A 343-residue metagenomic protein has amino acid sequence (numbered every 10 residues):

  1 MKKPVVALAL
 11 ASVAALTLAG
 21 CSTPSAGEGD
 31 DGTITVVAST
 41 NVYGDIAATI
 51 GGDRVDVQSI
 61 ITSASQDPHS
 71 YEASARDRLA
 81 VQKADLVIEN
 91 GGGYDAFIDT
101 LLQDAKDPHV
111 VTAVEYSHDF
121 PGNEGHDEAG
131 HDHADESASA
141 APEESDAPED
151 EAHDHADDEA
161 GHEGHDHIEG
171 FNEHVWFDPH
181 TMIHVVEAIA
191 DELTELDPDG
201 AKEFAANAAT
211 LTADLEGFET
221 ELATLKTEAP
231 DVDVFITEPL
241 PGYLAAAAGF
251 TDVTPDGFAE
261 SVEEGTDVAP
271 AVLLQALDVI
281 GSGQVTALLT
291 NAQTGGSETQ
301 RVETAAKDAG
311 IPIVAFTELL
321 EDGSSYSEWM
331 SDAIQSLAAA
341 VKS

Functional and structural regions predicted by a protein language model:
K2-S343: Extracytoplasmic metal-acquisition and chelation regions
